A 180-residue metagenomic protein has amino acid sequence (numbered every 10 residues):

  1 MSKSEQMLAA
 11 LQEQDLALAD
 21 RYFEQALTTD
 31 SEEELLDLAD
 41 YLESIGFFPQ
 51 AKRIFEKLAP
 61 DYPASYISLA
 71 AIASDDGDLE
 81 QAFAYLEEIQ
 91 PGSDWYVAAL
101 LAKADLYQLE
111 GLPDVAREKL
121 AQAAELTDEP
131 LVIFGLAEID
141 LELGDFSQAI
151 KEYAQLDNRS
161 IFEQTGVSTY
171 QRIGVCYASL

Functional and structural regions predicted by a protein language model:
M1, E33, A64-I67, A98 (+2 more regions): Start-of-helix register in tetratricopeptide repeats
Q12, S44-I45, D75-D76, L109-E110 (+2 more regions): Register position in tetratricopeptide repeats
T29, L58-D61, P91-G92, E125-L126 (+1 more regions): Structural marker of alpha-solenoid helical repeat scaffolds
D37, S68-A71, A102, G135 (+1 more regions): Canonical tetratricopeptide repeat
